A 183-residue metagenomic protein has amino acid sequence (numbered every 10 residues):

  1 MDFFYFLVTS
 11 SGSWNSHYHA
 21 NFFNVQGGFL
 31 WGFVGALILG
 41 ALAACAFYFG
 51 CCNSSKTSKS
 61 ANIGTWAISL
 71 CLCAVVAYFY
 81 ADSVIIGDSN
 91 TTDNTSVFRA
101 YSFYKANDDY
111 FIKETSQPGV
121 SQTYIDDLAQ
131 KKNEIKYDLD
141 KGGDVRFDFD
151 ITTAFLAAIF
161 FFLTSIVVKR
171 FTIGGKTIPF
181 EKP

Functional and structural regions predicted by a protein language model:
M1-A44: N-terminal signal-anchor transmembrane alpha-helix
D2-L7, F79-S96: Membrane-helix interface motif
A36-L42, F155-S165: Hydrophobic cores of alpha-helical transmembrane segments in multi-pass inner/ER membrane proteins, independent
A44-K59, K176-I178: Cytoplasmic membrane-interface regions of multi-pass membrane proteins
A46, T57-Y78: Transmembrane alpha-helical segments of multi-pass membrane proteins
G87-D144: Low-complexity, proline/glycine-enriched hydrophobic segments characteristic of transmembrane helices
G142-L156: Individual transmembrane alpha-helices with interfacial aromatic-anchor signatures
A158-P183: Cytosolic juxtamembrane helix at the C-terminal end of the final transmembrane segment
